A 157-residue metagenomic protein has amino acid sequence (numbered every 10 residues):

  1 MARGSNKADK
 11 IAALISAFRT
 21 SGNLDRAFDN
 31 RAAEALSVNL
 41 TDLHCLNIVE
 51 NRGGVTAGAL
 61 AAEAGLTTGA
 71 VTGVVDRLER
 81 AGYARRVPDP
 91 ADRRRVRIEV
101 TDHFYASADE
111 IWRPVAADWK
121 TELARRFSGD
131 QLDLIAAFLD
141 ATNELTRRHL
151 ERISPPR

Functional and structural regions predicted by a protein language model:
M1-L36, A81: N-terminal leader segment of winged-helix/HTH proteins
M1-S5, D130-R157: C-terminal regulatory/oligomerization modules of transcriptional regulators
S5, D9-A12, L36, L40 (+6 more regions): Residues at secondary-structure transition points
F18-F28, A64, S107, I111-L123 (+2 more regions): Alpha-helical linker/hinge and terminal dimerization helices associated with HTH transcriptional regulators
F28-T67: N-terminal helix-turn-helix DNA-binding core of bacterial DNA-binding proteins
G53-V96: Canonical helix-turn-helix DNA-binding module
E79-D133: Charged, amphipathic alpha-helical coiled-coil/dimerization segments
